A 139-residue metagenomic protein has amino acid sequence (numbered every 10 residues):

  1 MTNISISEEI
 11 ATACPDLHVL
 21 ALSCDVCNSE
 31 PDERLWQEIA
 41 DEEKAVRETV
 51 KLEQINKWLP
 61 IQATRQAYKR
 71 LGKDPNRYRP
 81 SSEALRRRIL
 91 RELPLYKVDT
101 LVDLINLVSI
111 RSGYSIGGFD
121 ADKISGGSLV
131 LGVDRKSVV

Functional and structural regions predicted by a protein language model:
T2-N3, A40: N- or domain-start disorder-to-order transition segments that initiate the globular core
E8-E42: Gly/serine-rich nucleotide phosphate-binding loop at the start of the catalytic core of nucleotide/ADP-ribose-handling
S23-V26, N106, S112, V133-R135: Short, structured patches in soluble enzyme cores that scaffold and shape functional sites
D32-A84, L90: Glycine/proline-rich, flexible active-site/cofactor-binding loop segments that harbor closely spaced acidic
S81-R86, S125-L129: Short, conserved phosphate-binding/catalytic loop or strand-edge motifs used in phosphoryl-/nucleotidyl-transfer
P94-F119: Conserved phosphate/anionic-ligand binding catalytic regions in large, soluble enzymes, centered on
I116-D134: Regulatory modules associated with amino-acid/nitrogen control
V138: Conserved small/polar residues in nucleotide/adenosyl-binding loops
